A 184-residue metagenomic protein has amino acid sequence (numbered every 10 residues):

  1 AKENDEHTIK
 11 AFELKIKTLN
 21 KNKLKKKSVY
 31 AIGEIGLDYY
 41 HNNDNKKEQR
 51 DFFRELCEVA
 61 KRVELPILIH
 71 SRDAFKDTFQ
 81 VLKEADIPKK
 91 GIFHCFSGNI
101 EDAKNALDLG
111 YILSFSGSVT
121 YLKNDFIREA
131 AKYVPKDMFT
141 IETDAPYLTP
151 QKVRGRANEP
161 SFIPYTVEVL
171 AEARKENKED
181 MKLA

Functional and structural regions predicted by a protein language model:
A1-A184: Mid-domain alpha/beta scaffold segments of enzyme catalytic cores
